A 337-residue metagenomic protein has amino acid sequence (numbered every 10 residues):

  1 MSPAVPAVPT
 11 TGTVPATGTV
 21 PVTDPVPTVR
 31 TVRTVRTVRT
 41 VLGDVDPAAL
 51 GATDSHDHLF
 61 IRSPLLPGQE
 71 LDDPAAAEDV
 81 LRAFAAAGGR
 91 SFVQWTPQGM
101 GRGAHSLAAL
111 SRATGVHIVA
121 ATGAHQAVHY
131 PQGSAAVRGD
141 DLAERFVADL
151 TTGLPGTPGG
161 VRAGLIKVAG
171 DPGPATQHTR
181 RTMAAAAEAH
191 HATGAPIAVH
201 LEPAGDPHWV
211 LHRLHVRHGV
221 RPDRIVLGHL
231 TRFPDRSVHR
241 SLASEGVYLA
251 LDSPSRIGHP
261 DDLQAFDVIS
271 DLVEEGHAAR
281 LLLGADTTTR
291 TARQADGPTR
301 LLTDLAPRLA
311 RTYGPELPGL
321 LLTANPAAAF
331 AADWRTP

Functional and structural regions predicted by a protein language model:
S2-A4, R36-G43, T299-P337: Mid-to-C-terminal alpha-helical segments outside catalytic/metal-binding sites
L50-S55, F60-R62, G68-H117, D140-V161: Alpha-helical scaffold segments that flank or form the walls of functional sites
H56, F92, A124, H190 (+4 more regions): Divalent metal-coordination and catalytic microenvironments
S63-P67, A104, P207-R213, D235-L242 (+3 more regions): Histidine/acidic-residue-rich catalytic or RNA/ligand-binding cores of hydrolases and nuclease-related proteins
S106-A108, G133, T176-R180, A204-G219 (+1 more regions): Distinct, well-ordered alpha-helical segments
A109-R112, H117-V119, G123-P196, Y248 (+1 more regions): Active-site gating/metal-coordination segments in enzymes
P196-P203, R224-R232: Catalytic beta/alpha-barrel core
A198, D252-P254, H277-D296: Short acidic/histidine-rich active-site segments
